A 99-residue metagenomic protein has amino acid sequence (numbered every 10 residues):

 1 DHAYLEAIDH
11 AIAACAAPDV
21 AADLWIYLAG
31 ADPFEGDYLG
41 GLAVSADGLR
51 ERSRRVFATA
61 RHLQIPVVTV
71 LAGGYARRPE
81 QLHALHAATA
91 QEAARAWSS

Functional and structural regions predicted by a protein language model:
D1-S99: A general "terminal functional-core" signal
